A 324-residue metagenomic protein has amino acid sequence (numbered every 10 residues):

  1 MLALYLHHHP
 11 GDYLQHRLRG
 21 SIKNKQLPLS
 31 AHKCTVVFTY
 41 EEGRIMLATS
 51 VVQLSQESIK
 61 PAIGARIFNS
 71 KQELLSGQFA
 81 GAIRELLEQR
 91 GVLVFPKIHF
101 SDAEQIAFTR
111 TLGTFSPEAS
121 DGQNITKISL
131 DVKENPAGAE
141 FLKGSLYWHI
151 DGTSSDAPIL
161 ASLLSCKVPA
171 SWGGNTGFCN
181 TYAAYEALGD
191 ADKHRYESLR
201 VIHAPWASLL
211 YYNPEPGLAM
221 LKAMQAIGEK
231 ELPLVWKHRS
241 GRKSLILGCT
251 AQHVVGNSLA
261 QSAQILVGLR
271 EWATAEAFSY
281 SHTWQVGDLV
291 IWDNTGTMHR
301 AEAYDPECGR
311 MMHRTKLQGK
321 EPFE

Functional and structural regions predicted by a protein language model:
L6-H9, L14: Short hydrophobic targeting helices and cationic amphipathic motifs that mediate membrane/organellar targeting
H16, Q26-L27, C34: Cationic, low-complexity basic patches in intrinsically disordered or flexible, solvent-exposed regions
R17-R19, R44: Basic polycationic patches enriched in arginine
A31-I45: Short, Lys/Arg-enriched N-terminal segments with co-localized hydrophobic residues within the first ~10-30 amino acids
L47-L289, N294-E324: Non-heme Fe(II) oxygenase catalytic core, chiefly the N-lobe of the double-stranded beta-helix
